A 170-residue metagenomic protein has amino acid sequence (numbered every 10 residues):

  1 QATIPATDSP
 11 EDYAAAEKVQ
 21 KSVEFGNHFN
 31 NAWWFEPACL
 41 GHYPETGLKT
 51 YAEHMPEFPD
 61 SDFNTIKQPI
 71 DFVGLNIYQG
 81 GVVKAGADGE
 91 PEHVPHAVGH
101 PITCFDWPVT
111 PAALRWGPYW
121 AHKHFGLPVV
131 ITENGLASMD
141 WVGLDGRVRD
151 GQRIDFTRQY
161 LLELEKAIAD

Functional and structural regions predicted by a protein language model:
Q1-D170: Active-site region of glycoside hydrolase catalytic domains
